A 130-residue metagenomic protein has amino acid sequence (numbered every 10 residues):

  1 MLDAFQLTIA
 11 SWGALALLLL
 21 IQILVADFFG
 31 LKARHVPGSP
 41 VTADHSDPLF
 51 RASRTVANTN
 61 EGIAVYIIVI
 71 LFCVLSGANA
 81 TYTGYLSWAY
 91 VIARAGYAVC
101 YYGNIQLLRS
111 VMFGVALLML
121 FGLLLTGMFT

Functional and structural regions predicted by a protein language model:
M1-I21: Long, highly hydrophobic alpha-helical transmembrane signal-anchor segments
A14-K32, A95-V99: Transmembrane alpha-helical segments that form the membrane-embedded catalytic/substrate-channel core of multi-pass
A14-L17, W88-I92, V111, L118: Hydrophobic residues within alpha-helical transmembrane segments of multi-pass solute transporters/permease subunits
D27-S53: Cytosolic, membrane-interface loops and tails of multi-pass inner-membrane proteins
A57-F72: Core segments of transmembrane alpha-helices that mediate helix-helix packing or line hydrophobic substrate/ligand
A78-A89: Structural signature of hydrophobic alpha-helical transmembrane segments
A80, G122-T130: Juxtamembrane boundary at the C-terminal end of a transmembrane helix
A95-L118: Interfacial loop-to-transmembrane junctions
